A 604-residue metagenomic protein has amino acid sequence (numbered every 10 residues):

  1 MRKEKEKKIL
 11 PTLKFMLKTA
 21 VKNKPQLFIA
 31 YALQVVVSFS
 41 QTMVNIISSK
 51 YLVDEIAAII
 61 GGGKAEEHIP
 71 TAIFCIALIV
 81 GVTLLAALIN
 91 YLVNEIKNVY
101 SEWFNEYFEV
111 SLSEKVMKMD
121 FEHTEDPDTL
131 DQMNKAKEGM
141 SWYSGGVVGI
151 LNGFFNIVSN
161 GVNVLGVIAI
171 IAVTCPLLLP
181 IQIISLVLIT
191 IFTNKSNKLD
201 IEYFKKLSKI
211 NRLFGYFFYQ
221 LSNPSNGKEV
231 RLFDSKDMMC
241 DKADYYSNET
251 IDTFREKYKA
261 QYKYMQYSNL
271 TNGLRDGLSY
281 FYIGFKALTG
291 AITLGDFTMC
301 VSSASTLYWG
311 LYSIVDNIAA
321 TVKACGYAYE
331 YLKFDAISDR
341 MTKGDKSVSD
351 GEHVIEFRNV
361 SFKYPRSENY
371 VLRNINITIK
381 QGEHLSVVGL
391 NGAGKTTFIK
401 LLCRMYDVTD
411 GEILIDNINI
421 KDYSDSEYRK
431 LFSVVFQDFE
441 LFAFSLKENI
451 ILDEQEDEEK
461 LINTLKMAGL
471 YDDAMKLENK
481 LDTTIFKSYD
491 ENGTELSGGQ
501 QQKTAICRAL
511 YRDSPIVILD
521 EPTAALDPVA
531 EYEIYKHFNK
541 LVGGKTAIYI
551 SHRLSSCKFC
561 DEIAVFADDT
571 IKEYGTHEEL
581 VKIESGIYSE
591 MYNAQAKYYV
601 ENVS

Functional and structural regions predicted by a protein language model:
M1-K14, S101-V148, I210-T253, C325-A336 (+2 more regions): Extended non-transmembrane interhelical loops and adjacent amphipathic helices of multipass membrane proteins
M1-T42, G61-C75, V93, K97 (+8 more regions): Membrane-integrated ABC transporters
K22-P25, K137-I150, E202-K209, Y219-S222 (+5 more regions): An intracellular "coupling" helix at the cytosolic face of ABC transporter transmembrane type-1 domains
F28-I89, A169-D200, L278-F281, F285 (+2 more regions): Transmembrane helix-loop-helix hairpins at lipid-water interfaces of multipass membrane proteins, especially the type-1
M133, Y370, V408, L414 (+4 more regions): ABC-fold ATPase nucleotide-binding domain signature/coupling loops
S235, S279, C300-A336: Cytosolic ends of transmembrane helices, especially the final helix of ABC transmembrane type-1 domains
L414, R429, K447-E491, Y535 (+1 more regions): ABC ATPase nucleotide-binding domain helical subdomain, centered on the C-loop/LSGGQ "ABC signature"
K480, K536, G544, R553-S604: C-terminal portion of ABC ATPase nucleotide-binding domains
